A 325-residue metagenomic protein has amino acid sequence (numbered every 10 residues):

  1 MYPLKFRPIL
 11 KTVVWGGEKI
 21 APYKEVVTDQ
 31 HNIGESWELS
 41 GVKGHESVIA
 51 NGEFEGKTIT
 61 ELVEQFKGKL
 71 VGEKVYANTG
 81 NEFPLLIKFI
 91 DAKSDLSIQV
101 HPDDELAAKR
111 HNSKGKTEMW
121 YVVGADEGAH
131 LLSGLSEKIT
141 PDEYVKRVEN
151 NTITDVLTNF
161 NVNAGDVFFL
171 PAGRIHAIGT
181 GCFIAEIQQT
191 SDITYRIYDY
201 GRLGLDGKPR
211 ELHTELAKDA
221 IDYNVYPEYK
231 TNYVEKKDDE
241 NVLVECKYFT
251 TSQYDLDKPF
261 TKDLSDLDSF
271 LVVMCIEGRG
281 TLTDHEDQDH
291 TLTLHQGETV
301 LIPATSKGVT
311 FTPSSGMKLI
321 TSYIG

Functional and structural regions predicted by a protein language model:
M1-I139, D199-P227, T251: Transition-metal
G80-E82, I90-D95, D104, A125-G128 (+3 more regions): Ligand-binding loop in jelly-roll beta-barrel domains
I87-K88, L96, E118-Y121, N159-F160 (+4 more regions): His/acidic/aromatic-lined binding-pocket segments of jelly-roll/cupin-type domains and related regulatory beta-sandwich
I139-F169: Active-site glycine-rich loop that binds ribose-phosphate moieties when present
N150, V156, V167-F169, I175-Y226: An exposed, glycine/acidic-rich loop-and-rim segment of catalytic or binding clefts
L157-F169, F183, D284-S306: Short acidic-glycine-tyrosine-enriched beta hairpin
Y195-L267: C-terminal amphipathic alpha-helical segment
T261-K262, G278-T283, T299: Short beta-strand segments in beta-sandwich/barrel cores
